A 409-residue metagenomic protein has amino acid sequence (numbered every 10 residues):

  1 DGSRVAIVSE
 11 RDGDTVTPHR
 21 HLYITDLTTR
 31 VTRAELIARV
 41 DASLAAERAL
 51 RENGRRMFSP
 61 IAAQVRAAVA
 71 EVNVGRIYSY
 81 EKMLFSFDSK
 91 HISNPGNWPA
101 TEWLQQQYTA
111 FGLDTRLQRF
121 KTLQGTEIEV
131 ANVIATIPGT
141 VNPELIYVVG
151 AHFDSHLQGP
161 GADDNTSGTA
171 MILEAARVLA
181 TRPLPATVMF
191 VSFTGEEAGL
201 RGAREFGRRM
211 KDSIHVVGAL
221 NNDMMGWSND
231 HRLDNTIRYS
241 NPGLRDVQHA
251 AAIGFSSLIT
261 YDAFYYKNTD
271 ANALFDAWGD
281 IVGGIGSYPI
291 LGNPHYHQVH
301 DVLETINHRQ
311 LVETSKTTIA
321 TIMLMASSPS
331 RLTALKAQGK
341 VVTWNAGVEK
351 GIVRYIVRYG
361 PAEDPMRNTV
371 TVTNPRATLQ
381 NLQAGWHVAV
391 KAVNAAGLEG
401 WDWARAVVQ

Functional and structural regions predicted by a protein language model:
V8-L27: A flexible loop/linker signature enriched in serine peptidases of the S9 family
V31-N94, I137-P138: N-terminal hydrophobic or amphipathic helices/low-complexity stretches enriched in small/hydrophobic/Pro/Gly
S79-P138: A non-catalytic alpha/beta surface segment that caps or lines the substrate-entry region of metallo-dependent hydrolase
A135, V149-L200, T318: Alpha-helical metal-binding/catalytic segments enriched in His/Glu/Asp
P183, F193-V282, S287: Metal-dependent peptidase/peptidase-like ectodomains
L291-A337: His/Asp/Glu-rich mid-to-C-terminal helical/loop segments that flank catalytic regions of hydrolases
K340-G351: Conserved aromatic anchor
A395-Q409: Extracellular fibronectin type III
